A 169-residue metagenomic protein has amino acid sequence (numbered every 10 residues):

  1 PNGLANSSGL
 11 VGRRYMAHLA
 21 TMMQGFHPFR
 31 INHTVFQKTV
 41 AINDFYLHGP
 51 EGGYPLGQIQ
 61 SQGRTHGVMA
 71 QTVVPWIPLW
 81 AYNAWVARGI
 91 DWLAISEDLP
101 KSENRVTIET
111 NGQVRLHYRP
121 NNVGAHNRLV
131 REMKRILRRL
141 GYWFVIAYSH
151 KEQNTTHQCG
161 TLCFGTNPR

Functional and structural regions predicted by a protein language model:
P1-L4: Flavin (primarily FAD) binding-site architecture
N6, G12, F144-A147: Short, surface-exposed acidic
S8-Q113, H117-P120, N127, Q158 (+1 more regions): FAD cofactor-binding and catalytic pocket of flavoenzymes
N121-R169: A glycine-rich dinucleotide-binding beta-alpha-beta segment and adjacent secondary-structure elements that constitute
